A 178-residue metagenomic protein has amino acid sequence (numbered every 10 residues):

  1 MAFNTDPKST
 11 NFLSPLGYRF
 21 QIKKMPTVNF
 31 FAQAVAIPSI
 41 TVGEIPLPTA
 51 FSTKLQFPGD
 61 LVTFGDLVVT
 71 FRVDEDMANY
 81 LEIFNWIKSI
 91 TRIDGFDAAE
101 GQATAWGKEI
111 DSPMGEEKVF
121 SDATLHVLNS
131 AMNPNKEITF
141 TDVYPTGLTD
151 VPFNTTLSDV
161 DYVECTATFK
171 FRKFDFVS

Functional and structural regions predicted by a protein language model:
M1-S178: Glycine-rich, low-complexity intrinsically disordered segments
